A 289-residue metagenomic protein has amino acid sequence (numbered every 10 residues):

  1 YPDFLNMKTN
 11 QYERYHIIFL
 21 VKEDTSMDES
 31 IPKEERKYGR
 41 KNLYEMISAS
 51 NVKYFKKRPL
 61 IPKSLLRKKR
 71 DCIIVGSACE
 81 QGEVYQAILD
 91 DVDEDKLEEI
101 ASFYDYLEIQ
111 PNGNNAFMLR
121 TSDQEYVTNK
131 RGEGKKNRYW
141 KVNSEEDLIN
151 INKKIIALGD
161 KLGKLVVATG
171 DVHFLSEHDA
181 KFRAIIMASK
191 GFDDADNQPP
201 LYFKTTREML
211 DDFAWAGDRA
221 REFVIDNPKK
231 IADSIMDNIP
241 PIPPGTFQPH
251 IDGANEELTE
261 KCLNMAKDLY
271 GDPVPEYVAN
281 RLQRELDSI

Functional and structural regions predicted by a protein language model:
Y1-K161, F223, E260: Extended substrate/RNA-proximal surfaces in nucleic-acid metabolism proteins
R14-K22, I155-K161, L165, F174 (+2 more regions): Phosphate/diphosphate-binding loops
K33-R36, K141-L148, D196-Y202, A214-R221 (+2 more regions): Hydrophobic alpha-helical scaffolding
Y38, D95, E99-S102, N150-A157 (+9 more regions): Generic recognition of stable, solvent-exposed alpha-helical segments in well-folded globular domains
M46-S50, E99-F103, K154, L158-L162 (+5 more regions): Generic, well-ordered alpha-helical scaffold segments in large soluble proteins
G82-Y85, N114-M118, F174-E177, P240-P241 (+1 more regions): Flexible loop/turn segments at secondary-structure boundaries
P111, E125-G134, L165-A168, A216-S288: Non-catalytic structural connector segments
D171: Active-site glycine-centered loops adjacent to acidic/histidine catalytic or metal-binding residues that shape
